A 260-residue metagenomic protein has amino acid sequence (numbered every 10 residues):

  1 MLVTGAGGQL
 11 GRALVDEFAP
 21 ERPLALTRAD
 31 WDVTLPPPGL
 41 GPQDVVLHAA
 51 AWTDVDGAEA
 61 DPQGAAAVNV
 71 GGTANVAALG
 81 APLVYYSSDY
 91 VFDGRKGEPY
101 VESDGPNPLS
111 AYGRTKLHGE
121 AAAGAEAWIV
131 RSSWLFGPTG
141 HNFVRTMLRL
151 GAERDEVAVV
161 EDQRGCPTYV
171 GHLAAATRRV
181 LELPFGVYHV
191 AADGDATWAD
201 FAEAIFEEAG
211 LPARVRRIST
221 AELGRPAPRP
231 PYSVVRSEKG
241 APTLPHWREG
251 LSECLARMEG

Functional and structural regions predicted by a protein language model:
M1-A19: N-terminal Rossmann NAD(P)H-binding glycine-rich loop of SDR-like oxidoreductase domains
T4, L26, A49-A50, L83-D89 (+2 more regions): SDR active-site strand-loop-helix element
E21-G39: Adenosine-cofactor binding site in Rossmann-like domains, unifying the SAM/SAH pocket of S-adenosylmethionine-dependent
P37-V68: NAD(P)H-binding glycine-rich loop region in Rossmannoid oxidoreductase-like domains and their noncatalytic homologs
A60, A67-G72, V91-V130, W134-L135: Catalytic helix-loop patch of NAD(P)-dependent Rossmann-fold dehydrogenases
A121-G165, G171-H172: NAD(P)-dependent short-chain dehydrogenase/reductase
A176-T177, E182-A227, L255-A256: Mid/C-terminal beta-alpha module of Rossmann-like enzyme folds, strongest in SDR-family dehydrogenases/epimerases
A213, P228-G260: C-terminal amphipathic/interface module of NAD(P)-dependent oxidoreductases and related NAD-binding regulators
